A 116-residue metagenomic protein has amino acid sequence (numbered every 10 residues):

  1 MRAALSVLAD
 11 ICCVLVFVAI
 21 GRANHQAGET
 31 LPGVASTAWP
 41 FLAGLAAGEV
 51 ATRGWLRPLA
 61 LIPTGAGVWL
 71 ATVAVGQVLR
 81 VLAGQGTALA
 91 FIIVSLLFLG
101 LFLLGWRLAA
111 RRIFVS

Functional and structural regions predicted by a protein language model:
R2-G33: Membrane-helix boundary elements
L5, P32-A35, P58-A66: Short, amphipathic, aromatic/basic-enriched membrane-interface segments that mark the entry/exit of transmembrane
L5-S6, G100-S116: Membrane-water interface at the C-terminal end of transmembrane alpha helices
C13, F17, G44, G48 (+3 more regions): Alpha-helical transmembrane segments of multipass membrane proteins
T30-A43, I92: Structural signature of hydrophobic alpha-helical transmembrane segments
A43-R57: Canonical alpha-helical transmembrane segments
P63-V78: Hydrophobic alpha-helical membrane segments
V78-V94: Membrane-helix boundary connector in multi-pass membrane proteins
